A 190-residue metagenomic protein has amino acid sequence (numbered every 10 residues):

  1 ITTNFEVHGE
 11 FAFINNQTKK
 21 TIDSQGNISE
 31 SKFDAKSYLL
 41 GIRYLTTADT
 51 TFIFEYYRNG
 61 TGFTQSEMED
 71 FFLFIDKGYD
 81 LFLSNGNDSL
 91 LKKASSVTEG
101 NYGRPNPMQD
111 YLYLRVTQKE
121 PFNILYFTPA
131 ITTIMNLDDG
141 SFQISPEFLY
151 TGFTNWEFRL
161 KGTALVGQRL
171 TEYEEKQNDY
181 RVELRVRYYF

Functional and structural regions predicted by a protein language model:
I1, R43-L45, T117-K119, L149 (+1 more regions): Transmembrane beta-barrel domains of outer membrane proteins
T3, K32-Y38, M108-L112, G140-I144 (+1 more regions): Residues that define the transmembrane beta-barrel architecture of outer-membrane proteins
N4-H8, D49-F52, F122-P129, T154-L160: Repeated loop/turn-to-beta-strand initiation elements of outer-membrane beta-barrel proteins
F13-Q17, Y56-G62, Q118-F122, T133-D139 (+2 more regions): Transmembrane beta-strands of outer-membrane beta-barrel pores
N15-Q17, Q25-S29, M68-G78, E147-L149 (+1 more regions): Flexible, surface-exposed loop regions and adjacent strand-edge segments of Gram-negative outer-membrane beta-barrel
N16-I22, T61-E67, K77-G78, G140-F142 (+1 more regions): Outer-membrane beta-barrel proteins
D23-S29, T98-G103, T132-I134, R169-E172: Extracellular loop and loop/strand-boundary signature of outer-membrane beta-barrel proteins
L114-V116, Q177-F190: Outer-membrane beta-barrel "beta-signal"
